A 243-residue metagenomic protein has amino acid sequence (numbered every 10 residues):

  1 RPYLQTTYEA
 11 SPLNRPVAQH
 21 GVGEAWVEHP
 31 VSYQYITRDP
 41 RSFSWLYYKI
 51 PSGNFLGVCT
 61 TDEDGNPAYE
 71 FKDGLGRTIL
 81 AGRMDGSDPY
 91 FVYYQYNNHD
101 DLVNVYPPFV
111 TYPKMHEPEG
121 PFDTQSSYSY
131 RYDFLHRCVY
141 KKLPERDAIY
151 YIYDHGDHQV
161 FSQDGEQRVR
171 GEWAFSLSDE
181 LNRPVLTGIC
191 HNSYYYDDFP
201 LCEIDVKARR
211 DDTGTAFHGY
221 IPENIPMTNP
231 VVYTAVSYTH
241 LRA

Functional and structural regions predicted by a protein language model:
R1-R242: Beta-strand elements of repeat-based all-beta scaffolds
